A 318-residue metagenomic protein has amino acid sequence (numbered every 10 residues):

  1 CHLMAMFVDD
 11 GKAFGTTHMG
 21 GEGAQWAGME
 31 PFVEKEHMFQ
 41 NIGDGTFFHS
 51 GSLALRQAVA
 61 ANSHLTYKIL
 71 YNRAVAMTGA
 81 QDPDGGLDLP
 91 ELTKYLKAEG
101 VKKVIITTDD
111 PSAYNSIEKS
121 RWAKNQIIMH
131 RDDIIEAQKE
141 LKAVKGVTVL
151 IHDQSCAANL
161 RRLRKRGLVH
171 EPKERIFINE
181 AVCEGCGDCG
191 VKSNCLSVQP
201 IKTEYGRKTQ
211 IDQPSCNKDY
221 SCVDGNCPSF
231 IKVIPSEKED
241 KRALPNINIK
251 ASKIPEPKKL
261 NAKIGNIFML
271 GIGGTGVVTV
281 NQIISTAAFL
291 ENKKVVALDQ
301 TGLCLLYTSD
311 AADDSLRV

Functional and structural regions predicted by a protein language model:
A5-V8, H49-G51, A58, A76-G79 (+8 more regions): Short helix/loop capping segments that flank catalytic or ligand/cofactor-binding pockets
M6-V147: Thiamine diphosphate
N41, I178-N179, N266-I272: Short glycine-rich or small-residue beta-strand-to-loop segments that form or flank ligand, phosphate, metal/Fe-S
S120-I128, E136-N194: Glycine/aspartate-rich loop-and-adjacent alpha/beta segment that forms the canonical ThDP
Q154-S155, L160-R166, E184-D240: Iron-sulfur cluster-binding cysteine motifs and their immediate structural context in ferredoxin-like electron-transfer
N248-I264: A short, basic/flexible loop-to-alpha-helix module at the beginning of a structural domain
V277-A297: Glycine-rich phosphate/diphosphate-binding loop of Rossmann-like nucleotide-binding domains
Y307-D314: Conserved small/polar residues in nucleotide/adenosyl-binding loops
